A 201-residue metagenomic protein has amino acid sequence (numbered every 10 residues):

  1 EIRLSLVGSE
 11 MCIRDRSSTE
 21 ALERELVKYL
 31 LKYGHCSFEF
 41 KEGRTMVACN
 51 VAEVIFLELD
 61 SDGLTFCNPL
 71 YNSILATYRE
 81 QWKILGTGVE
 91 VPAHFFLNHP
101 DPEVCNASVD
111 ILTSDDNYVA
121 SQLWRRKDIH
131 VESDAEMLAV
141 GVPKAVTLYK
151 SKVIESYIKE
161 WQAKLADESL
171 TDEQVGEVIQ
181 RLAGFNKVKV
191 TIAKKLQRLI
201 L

Functional and structural regions predicted by a protein language model:
E1-G8: Positively charged, low-complexity/disordered segments
S9-E10, R14-V89, A93-H94, N106-D110 (+4 more regions): Non-catalytic protein-protein interaction segments used by genome-maintenance enzymes to assemble and couple activities
A76-L201: Bacterial replisome coupling helices
